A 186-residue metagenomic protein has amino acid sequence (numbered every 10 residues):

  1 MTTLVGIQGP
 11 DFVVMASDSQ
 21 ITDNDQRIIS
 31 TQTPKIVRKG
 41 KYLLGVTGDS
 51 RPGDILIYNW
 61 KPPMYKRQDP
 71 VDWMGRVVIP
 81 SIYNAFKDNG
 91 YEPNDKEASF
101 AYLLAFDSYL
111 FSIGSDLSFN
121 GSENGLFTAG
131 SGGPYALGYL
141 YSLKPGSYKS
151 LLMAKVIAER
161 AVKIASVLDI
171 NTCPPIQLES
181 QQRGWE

Functional and structural regions predicted by a protein language model:
M1-K96, S122-V156, L168-W185: Conserved short S/T/G-enriched processing/targeting/catalytic segments and their helical context
G6, A101-Y102: Short, hydrophobic-rich beta-strand element in sensory/regulatory alpha-beta domains
G45, L103-A105: Short, conserved beta-strand edge motifs with alternating hydrophobic and charged residues
E97, A105-A129: Long, charge-patterned amphipathic alpha-helical coiled-coil/hairpin "stalk" segments used as oligomerization
